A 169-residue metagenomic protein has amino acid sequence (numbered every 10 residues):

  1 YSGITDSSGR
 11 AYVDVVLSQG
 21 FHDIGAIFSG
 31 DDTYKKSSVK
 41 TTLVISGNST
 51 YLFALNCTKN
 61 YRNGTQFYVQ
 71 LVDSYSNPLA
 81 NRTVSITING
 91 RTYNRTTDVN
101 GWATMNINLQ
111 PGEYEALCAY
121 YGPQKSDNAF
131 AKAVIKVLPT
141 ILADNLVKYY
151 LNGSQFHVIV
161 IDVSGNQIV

Functional and structural regions predicted by a protein language model:
Y1-S2, V72-R91, I161-V169: Short flexible loop/turn segments that cap and initiate beta-strands
T5-V13, T97-M105: Glycine-centered loop-to-beta-strand initiation motif
V13-Q19, M105-P111: Short, hydrophobic beta-strand segments
F21-V39, I88, Q110-A133: Enriched for extracellular/lumenal, surface-exposed ectodomains of secreted and cell-surface proteins
G25-A26, N60-Y75, C118, Y150-Q167: Beta-strand-rich structural segments
T41-G47, A133-P139: Interdomain boundary/hinge segments at the C-termini of tandem beta-sandwich modules
N48-N56, L138-L146: Proline-enriched interdomain boundary motifs that mark the N-terminal boundary and often initiate the first structured
